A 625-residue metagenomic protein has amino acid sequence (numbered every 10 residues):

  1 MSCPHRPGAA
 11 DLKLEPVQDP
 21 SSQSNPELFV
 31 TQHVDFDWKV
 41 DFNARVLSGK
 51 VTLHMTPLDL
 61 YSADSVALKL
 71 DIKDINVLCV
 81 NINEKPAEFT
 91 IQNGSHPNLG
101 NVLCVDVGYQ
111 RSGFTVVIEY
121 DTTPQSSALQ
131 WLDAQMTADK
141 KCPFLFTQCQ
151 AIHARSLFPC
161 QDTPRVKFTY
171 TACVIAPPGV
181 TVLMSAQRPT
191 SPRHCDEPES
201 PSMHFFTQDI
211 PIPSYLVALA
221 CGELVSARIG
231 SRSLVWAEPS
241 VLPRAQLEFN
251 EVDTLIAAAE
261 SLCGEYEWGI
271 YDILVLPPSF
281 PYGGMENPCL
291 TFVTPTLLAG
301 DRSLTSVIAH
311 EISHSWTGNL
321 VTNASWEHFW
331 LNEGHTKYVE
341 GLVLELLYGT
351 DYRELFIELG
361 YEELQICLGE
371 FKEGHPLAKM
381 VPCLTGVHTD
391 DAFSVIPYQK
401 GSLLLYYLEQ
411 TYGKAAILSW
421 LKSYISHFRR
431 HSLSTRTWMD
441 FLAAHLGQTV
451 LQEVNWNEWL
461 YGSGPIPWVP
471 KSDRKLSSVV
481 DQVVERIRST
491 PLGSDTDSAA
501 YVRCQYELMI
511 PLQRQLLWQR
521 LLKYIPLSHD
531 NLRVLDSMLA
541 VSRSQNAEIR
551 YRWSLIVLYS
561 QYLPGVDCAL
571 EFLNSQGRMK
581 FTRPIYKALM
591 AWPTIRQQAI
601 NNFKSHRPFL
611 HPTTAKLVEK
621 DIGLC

Functional and structural regions predicted by a protein language model:
M1-G269, F371, F393-I396, Y412: Acidic/His-enriched low-complexity segments
I82-N83, F206, V235-D497: Hydrophobic alpha-helical and helix-loop surface patches within well-folded domains that function as non-catalytic
L132-D133, S185-P189, H328-F329, E333 (+6 more regions): Composition- and surface-driven signal marking solvent-exposed, interaction-prone regions in large proteins
F144, C289, E358-L359, L364-I366 (+4 more regions): Extended, charged low-complexity segments that frequently continue into or abut oligomerization scaffolds
P211, L297-L298, L558: Hydrophobic pocket-lining residues within nucleotide cofactor-binding pockets
A220, R228-S231, Y424, Q448 (+1 more regions): Conserved, well-structured beta-alpha core segment at the onset of a catalytic domain
S394-V395, K400, R429-S434, G447-C625: Long, ordered, helix-rich scaffold segments
